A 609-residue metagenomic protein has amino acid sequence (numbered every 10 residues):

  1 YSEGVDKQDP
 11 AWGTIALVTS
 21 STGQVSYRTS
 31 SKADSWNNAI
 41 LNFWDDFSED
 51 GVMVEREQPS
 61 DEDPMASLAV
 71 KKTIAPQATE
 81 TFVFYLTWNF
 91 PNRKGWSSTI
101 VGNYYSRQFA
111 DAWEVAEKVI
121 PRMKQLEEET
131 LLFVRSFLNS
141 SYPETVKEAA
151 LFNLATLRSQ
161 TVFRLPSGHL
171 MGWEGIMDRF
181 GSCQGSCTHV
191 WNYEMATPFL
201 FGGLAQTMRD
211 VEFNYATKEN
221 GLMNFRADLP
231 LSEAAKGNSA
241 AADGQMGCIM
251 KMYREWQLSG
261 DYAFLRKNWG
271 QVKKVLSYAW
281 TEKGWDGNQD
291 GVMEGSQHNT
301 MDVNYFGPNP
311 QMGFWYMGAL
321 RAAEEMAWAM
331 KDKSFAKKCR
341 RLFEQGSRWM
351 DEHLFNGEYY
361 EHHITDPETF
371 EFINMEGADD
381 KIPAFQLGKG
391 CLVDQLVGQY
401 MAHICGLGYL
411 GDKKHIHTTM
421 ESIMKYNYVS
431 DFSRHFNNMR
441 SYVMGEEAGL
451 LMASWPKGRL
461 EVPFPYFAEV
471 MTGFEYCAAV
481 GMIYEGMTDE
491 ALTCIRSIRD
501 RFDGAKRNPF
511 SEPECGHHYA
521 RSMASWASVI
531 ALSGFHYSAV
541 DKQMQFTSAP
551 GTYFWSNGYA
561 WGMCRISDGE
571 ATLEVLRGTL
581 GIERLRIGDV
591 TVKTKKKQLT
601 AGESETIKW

Functional and structural regions predicted by a protein language model:
Y1-P76, V592: Trp/Gly-enriched beta-strand surface patches
S48-G51, E57-K71, A78, F82-V83 (+10 more regions): Substrate-binding groove/exosite segments of carbohydrate-active enzymes
L86-F90, R577-T579: Beta-strand elements of well-folded, non-transmembrane domains
Q206-R209, F335-K337, W349-H362, Y409-T418 (+4 more regions): Acidic/polar loop patches that form or flank catalytic/metal-binding clefts of enzymes that bind anionic ligands
Q271-E282, A322-E325, L342-H353, S422-V429 (+2 more regions): Alpha-helical scaffold segments in carbohydrate-active enzymes
G295-A329, K338-W349: Hydrophobic, small-residue-rich alpha-helical packing segments that form membrane-like cores
W349-L392: Short, surface-exposed recognition loops and adjoining beta-strand edges that mediate ligand/DNA contacts, enriched
Y442-A448, F464, A468, E475-E603 (+1 more regions): Non-catalytic C-terminal accessory modules of carbohydrate-active enzymes
